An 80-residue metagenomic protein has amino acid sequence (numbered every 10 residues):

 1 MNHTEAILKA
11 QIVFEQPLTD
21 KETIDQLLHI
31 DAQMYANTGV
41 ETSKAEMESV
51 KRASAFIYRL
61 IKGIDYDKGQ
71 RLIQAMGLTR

Functional and structural regions predicted by a protein language model:
M1-R80: Alpha-helical propensity feature that highlights long, continuous alpha-helices across diverse contexts
